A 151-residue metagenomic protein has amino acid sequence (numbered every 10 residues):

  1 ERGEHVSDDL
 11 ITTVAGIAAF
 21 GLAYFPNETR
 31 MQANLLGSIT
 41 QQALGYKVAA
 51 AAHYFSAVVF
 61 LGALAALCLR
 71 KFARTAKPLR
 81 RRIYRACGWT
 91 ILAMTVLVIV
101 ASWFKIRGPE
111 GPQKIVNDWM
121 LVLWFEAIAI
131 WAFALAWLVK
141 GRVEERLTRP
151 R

Functional and structural regions predicted by a protein language model:
E1-L22: Hydrophobic/aromatic-rich structural module bridging two neighboring secondary-structure elements via a short loop
R2, V6, F25-L35, R70-K77 (+3 more regions): Juxtamembrane transmembrane-helix termini
E4-I11, A73-A93: Cytoplasm-facing juxtamembrane segments at the starts of transmembrane helices in multi-pass membrane proteins
A18-Y84: Membrane-proximal helix-loop-helix units in multi-pass membrane proteins
A49-F60, Y84-I91, M120-I130: Alpha-helical transmembrane segments of polytopic membrane proteins
V58-C68, A86-F104: Hydrophobic core of alpha-helical transmembrane segments in multi-pass integral membrane proteins
L92-R151: C-terminal transmembrane-bundle signature of multipass membrane proteins, characterized by strong activation on
